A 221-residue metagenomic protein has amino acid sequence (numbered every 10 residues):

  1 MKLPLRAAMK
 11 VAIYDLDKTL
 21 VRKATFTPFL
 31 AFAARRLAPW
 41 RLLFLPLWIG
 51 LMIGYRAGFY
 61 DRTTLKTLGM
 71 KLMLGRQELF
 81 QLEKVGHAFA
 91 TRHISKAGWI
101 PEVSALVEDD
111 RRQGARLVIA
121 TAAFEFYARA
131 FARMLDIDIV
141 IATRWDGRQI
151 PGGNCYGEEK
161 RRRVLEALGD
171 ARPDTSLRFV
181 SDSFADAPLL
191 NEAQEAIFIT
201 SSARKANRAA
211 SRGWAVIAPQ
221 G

Functional and structural regions predicted by a protein language model:
K2-A57: Active-site neighborhood of HAD-like aspartate-dependent phosphohydrolases
L3-L5, M9, T91-G221: C-terminal cap/substrate-recognition subdomain and adjoining C-terminal extension of metal-dependent phosphatase-like
L16, K23, A34, T63 (+1 more regions): Catalytic cores of transferase enzymes with a strong primary signal for eukaryotic protein kinases
L20, L37, R76, H93-A97 (+1 more regions): Residues at alpha-helix boundaries and short interhelical turns
F26-T27, K66, R161: A general structural signal for well-ordered alpha-helical segments in protein cores
M52-T63, K71: A short secondary-structure junction motif
L65-P101: Metal-dependent phosphoesterase signature
